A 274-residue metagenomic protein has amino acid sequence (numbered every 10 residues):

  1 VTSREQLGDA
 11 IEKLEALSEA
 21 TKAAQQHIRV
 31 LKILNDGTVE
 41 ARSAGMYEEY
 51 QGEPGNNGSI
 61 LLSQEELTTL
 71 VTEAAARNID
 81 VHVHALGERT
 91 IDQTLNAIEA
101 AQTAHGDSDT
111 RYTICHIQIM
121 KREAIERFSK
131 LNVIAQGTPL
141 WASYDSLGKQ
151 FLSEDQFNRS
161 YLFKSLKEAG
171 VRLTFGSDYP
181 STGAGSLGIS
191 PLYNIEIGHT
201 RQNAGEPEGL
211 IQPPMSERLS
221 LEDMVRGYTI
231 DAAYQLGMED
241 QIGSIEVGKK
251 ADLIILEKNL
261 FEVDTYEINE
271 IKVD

Functional and structural regions predicted by a protein language model:
V1-E88, R127-I134, S181, I195: Metal-coordinating catalytic core of metallo-dependent amide/deamination hydrolases
A16-K22, A104-G106, N269: Short, conserved catalytic or adaptor-binding loops enriched in Gly and charged residues
A24, T110, I271: Residue-level signal for beta-strand positions within conserved beta-sheet cores that form or flank
V39-R42, Q235, E262-V263: Short, solvent-exposed loop/turn elements at domain surfaces
T72-V81, R89-Y112, H116-I117, R122-E126 (+1 more regions): His/Asp/Glu-enriched, well-ordered alpha-helical/loop segment that forms or immediately abuts the divalent-metal
T265-D274: P-loop/Walker A phosphate-binding loop and immediately adjacent motor/lid segment at beta-alpha junctions
